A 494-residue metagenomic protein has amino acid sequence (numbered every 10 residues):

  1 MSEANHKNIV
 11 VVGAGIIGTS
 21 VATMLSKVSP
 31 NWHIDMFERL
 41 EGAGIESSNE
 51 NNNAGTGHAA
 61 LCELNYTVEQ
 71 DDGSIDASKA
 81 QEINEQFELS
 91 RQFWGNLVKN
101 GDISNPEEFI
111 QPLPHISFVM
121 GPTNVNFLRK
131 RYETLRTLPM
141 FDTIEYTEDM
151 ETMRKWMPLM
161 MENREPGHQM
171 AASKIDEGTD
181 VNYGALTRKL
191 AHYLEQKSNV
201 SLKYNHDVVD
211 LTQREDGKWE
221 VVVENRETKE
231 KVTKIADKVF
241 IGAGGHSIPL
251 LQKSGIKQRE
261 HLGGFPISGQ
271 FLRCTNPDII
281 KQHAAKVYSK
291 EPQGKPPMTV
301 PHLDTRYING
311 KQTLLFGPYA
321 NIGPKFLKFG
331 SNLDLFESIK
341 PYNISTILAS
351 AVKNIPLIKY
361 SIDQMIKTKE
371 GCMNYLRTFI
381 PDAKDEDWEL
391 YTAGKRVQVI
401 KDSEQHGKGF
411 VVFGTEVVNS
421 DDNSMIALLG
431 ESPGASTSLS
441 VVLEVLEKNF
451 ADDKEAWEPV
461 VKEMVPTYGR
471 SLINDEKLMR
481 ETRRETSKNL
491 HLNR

Functional and structural regions predicted by a protein language model:
K7-D35: N-terminal Rossmann-like FAD-binding beta1-loop-alpha1 element of flavoenzymes
K27-E50: Glycine-rich FAD pyrophosphate-binding loop
G55-K155, T313, K325, L333-D334: Dinucleotide-binding Rossmann-like beta1-alpha1 core, especially the glycine-rich loop that anchors the ADP
S78, E82-R91, V119-V125, S173-Y193 (+4 more regions): Short beta-strand to alpha-helix junction loop
S104-L113, F118-H192, K197, S201-K203 (+2 more regions): Flavin (FAD/FMN) cofactor-binding and adjacent substrate-gating region of FAD-dependent oxidoreductase domains
H168-E177, A185, I322, F326-A456: C-terminal catalytic lobe of FAD-dependent flavoproteins
V209-K234: Conserved beta-strand-loop-beta-strand element in the redox core of flavoprotein oxidoreductases
I241-I256: Flavin (primarily FAD) binding-site architecture
